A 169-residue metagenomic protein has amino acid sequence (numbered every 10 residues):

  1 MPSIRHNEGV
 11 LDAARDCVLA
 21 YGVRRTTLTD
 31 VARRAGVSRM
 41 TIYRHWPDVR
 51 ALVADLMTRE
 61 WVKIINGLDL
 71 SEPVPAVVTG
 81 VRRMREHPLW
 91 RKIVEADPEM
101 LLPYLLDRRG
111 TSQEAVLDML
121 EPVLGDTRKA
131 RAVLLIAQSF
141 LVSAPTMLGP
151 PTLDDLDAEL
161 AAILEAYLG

Functional and structural regions predicted by a protein language model:
M1-Y21, R25-R34, R50-A54, K63: Basic, helix-initiating cap at the start of DNA-binding domains
A13-A20, K63-S71, I136-A144: Solvent-exposed, amphipathic alpha-helical segments
G36-W46: Short hydrophobic/aromatic patch on the recognition helix
R44, A54-D55: DNA-binding alpha-helical recognition surfaces that contact promoter or target DNA
D55, N66-W90, V133: Hydrophobic alpha-helical connector segments
I65, K92, L101-R131, D154 (+1 more regions): Amphipathic alpha-helical packing segments from all-alpha helical-bundle domains
T79-R83, D126-Y167: Hydrophobic alpha-helical segments that form the core of small-molecule binding pockets and/or dimer interfaces
R85-D107, V142-T146: Amphipathic alpha-helical segments used for helix-helix packing
